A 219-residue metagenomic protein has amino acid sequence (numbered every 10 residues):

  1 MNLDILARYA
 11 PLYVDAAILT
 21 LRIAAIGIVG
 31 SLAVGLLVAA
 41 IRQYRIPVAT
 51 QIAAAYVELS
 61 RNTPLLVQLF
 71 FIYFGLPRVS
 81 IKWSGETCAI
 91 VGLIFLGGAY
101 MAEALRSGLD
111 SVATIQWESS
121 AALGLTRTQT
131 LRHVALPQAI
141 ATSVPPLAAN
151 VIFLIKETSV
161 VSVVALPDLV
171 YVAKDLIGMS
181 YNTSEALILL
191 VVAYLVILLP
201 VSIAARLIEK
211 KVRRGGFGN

Functional and structural regions predicted by a protein language model:
M1-N219: Transmembrane alpha-helices and adjacent helix-loop boundaries
